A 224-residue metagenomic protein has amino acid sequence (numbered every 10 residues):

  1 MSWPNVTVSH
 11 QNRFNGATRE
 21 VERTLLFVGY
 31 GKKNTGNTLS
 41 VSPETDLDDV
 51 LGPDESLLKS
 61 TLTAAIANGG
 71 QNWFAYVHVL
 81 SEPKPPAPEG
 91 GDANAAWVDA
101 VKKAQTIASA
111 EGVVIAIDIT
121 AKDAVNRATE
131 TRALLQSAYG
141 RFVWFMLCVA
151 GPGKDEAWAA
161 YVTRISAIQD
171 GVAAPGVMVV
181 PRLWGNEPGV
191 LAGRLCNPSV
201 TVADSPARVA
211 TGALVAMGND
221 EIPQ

Functional and structural regions predicted by a protein language model:
M1-R23: Short, intrinsically disordered N-terminal pre-domain segments
W3, E44, A64-A65, R194-P198 (+1 more regions): Generic detector of bulky aromatic hydrophobic side chains
V8, V21-T24, A67-N72, G91 (+1 more regions): Generic detection of intrinsically disordered/low-complexity segments and helix-coil linkers/edges
Q11-G16, L25-V28, T61-A65: Short secondary-structure capping/turn segments at boundaries of alpha-helices and beta-strands
L26-K33, L39, A93-D99, Q105-Q224: A glycine- and small-residue-enriched flexible loop/hinge signal that marks low-structured segments
G29-A116, V125: An N-terminal, globular interaction/scaffold subdomain
